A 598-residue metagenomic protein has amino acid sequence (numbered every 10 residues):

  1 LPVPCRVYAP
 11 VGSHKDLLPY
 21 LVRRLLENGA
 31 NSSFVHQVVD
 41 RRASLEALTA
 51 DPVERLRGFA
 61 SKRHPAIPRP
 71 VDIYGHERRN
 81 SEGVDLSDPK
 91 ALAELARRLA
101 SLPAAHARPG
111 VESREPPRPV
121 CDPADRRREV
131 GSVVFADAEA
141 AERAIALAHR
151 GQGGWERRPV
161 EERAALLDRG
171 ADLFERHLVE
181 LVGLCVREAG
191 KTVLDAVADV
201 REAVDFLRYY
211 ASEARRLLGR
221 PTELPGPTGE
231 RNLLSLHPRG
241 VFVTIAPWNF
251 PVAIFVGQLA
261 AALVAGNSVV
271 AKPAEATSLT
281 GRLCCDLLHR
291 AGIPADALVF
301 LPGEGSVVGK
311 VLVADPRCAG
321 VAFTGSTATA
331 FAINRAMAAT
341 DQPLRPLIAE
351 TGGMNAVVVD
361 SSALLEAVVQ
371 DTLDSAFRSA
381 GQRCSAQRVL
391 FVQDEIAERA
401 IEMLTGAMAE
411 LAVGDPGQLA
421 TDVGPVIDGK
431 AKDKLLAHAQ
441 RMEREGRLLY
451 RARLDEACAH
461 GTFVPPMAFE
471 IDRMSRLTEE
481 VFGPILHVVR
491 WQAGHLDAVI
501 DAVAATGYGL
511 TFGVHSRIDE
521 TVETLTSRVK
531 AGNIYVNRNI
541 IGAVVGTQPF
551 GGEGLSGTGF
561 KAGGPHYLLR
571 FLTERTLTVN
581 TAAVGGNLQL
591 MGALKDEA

Functional and structural regions predicted by a protein language model:
P4-Y8, V22-L45, P123-V133, A140 (+14 more regions): Conserved C-terminal structural/oligomerization subdomain of aldehyde/semialdehyde dehydrogenase
V7-K15, R24, S81-D88, V134 (+19 more regions): Hydrophobic alpha-helical scaffolding
G12-K15, V22, V38-V53, G170 (+7 more regions): A glycine-rich phosphate-binding loop feature that marks nucleotide/adenosyl-phosphate handling sites
R24, N28, L147-G154, L166-L173 (+19 more regions): Generic, well-ordered alpha-helical scaffold segments in large soluble proteins
A30-E230, E410, I427: N-terminal Rossmann-like NAD(P)+-binding subdomain of aldehyde/semialdehyde dehydrogenases
V186, R216-A367, E398, A420 (+2 more regions): Rossmann-like NAD(P) dinucleotide-binding subdomain of oxidoreductase/dehydrogenase enzymes
L287-I293, A314, G320, T327-D472 (+5 more regions): ALDH superfamily catalytic-core signature
